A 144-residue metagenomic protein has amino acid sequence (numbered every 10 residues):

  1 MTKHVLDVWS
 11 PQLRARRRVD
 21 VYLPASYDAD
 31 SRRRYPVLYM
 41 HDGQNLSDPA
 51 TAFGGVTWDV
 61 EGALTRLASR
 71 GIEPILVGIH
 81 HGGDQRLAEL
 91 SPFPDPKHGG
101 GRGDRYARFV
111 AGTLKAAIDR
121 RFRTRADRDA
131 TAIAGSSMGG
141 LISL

Functional and structural regions predicted by a protein language model:
M1-L144: Non-catalytic cap/lid and distal C-terminal segments of serine-dependent acyl enzymes
